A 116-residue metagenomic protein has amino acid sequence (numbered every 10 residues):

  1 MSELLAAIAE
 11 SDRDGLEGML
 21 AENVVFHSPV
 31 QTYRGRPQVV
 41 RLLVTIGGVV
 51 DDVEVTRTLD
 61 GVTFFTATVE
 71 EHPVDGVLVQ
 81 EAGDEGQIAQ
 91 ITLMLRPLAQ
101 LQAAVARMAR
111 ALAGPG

Functional and structural regions predicted by a protein language model:
M1-G116: C-terminal and inter-domain tail/linker signature
